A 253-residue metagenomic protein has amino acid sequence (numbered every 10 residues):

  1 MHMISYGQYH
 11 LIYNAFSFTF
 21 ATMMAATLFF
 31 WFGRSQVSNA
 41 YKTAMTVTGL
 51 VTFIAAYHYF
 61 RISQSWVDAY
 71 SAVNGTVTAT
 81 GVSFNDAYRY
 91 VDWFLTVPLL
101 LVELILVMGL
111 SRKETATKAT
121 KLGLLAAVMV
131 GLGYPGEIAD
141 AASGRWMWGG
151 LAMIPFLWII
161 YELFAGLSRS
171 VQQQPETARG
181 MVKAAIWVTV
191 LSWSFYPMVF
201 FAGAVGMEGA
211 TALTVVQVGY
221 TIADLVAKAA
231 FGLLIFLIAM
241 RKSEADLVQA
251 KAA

Functional and structural regions predicted by a protein language model:
M1-M23: Hydrophobic transmembrane alpha-helical segments in integral membrane proteins
Y6-L11, T78-F94, V215-I222: Short aromatic-rich membrane-water interface segments that cap or initiate transmembrane helices in multi-pass membrane
T22, A44-S65, S194-G203: Hydrophobic alpha-helical transmembrane segments of multi-pass membrane proteins
A25-F30, E103, L132-G133, P155-E176 (+1 more regions): Alpha-helical transmembrane segments in multipass membrane proteins, preferentially the mid-helix core
T27-W31, Y90-L122, A127-I138, G166: Internal transmembrane alpha-helix with an interfacial aromatic "cap," most often the third helix
A56-Y88, G131, E137: Helix-loop junctions on the outward
A116-K121, W146, L167-L191, L213: Membrane-helix boundary/juxtamembrane motif in polytopic membrane proteins
E162-A165, A184-A253: C-terminal transmembrane-bundle signature of multipass membrane proteins, characterized by strong activation on
